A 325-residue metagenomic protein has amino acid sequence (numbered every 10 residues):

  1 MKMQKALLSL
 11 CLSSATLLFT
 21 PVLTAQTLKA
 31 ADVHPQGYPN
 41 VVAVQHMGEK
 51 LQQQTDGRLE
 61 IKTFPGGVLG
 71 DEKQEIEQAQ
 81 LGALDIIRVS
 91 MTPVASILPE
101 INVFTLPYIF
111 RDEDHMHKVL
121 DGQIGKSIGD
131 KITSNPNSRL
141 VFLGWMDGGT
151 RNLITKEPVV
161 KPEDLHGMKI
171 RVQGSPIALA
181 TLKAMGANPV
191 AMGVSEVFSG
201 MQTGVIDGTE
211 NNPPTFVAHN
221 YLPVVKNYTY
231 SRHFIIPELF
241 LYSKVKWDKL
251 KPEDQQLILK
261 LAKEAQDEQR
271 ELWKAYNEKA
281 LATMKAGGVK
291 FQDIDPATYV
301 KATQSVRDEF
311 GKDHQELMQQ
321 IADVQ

Functional and structural regions predicted by a protein language model:
M1-C11: Bacterial N-terminal signal peptides that target proteins for export
K5, F19-A25: Sec/Tat signal peptide C-region and signal peptidase I cleavage site
S9-T20: Bacterial N-terminal signal peptides
Q26-H115, I124, T133-Q325: N-terminal secretory/targeting leader peptides
